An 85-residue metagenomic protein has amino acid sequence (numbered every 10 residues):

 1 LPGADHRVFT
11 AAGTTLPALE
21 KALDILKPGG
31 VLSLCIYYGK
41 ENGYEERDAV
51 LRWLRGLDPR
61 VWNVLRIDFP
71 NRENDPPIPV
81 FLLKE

Functional and structural regions predicted by a protein language model:
L1-A18: Mobile active-site "lid"/loop adjacent to the S-adenosyl-L-methionine
L1-P2, K27, W62, R66: Charged, low-complexity, helix/coiled-coil-prone segments
A4-R7, I36-R52: Conserved class I S-adenosyl-L-methionine
P17, K21, A49-R52: Alpha-helical scaffolding segments of alpha/beta enzyme cores, especially the outer helices of TIM-barrel or partial
A18, D24-I36: Conserved beta-strand signature within the Rossmann-like core of class I S-adenosyl-L-methionine
L23-D24, N71: Short secondary-structure boundary/capping segments
G43-E85: Class I S-adenosyl-L-methionine
